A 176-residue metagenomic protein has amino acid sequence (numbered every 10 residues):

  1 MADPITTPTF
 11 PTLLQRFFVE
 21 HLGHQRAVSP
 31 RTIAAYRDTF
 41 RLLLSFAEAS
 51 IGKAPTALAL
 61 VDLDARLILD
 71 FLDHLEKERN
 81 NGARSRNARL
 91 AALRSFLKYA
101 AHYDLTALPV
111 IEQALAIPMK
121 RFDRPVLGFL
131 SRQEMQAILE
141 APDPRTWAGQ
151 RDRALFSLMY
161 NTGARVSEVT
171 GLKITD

Functional and structural regions predicted by a protein language model:
M1-D176: Conserved catalytic core of the tyrosine transesterase superfamily
